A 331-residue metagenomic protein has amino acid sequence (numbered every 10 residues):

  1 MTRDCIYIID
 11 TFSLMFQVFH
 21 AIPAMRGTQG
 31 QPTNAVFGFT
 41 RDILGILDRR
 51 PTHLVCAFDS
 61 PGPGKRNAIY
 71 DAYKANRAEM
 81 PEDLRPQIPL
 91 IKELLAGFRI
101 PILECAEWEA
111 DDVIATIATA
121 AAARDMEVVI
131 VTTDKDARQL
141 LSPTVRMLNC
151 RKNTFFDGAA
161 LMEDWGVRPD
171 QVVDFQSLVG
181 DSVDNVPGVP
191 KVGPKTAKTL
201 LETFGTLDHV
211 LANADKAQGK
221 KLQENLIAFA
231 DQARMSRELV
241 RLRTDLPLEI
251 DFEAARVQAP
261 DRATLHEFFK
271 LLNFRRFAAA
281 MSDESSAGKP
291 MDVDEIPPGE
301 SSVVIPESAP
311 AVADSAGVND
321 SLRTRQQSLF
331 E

Functional and structural regions predicted by a protein language model:
M1-R3, R50-V55, I100, A123 (+2 more regions): Non-catalytic nucleic-acid-binding/docking modules located in mid-to-C-terminal regions of nucleic-acid enzymes
M1-V131, K135-F155, Q232-M235, R241-E249 (+1 more regions): Noncatalytic, basic helical substrate-engagement surface that gates or grips nucleic-acid strands
